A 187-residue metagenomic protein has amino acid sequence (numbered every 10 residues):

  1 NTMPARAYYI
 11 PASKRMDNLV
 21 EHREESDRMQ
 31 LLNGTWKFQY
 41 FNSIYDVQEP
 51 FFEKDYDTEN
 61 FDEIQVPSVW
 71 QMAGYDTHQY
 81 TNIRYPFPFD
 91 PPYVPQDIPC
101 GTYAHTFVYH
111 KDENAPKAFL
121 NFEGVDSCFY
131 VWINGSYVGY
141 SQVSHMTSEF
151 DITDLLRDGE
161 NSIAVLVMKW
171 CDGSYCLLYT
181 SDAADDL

Functional and structural regions predicted by a protein language model:
N1-Q30: N-terminal pre-domain segments of enzymes
P11, H22-R23, K37-F41, V69-A73 (+2 more regions): Accessory beta-strand-rich segments of carbohydrate-active enzymes
M29-F38: Mature N-terminal segment immediately following signal peptide/propeptide cleavage in secreted/periplasmic
N33, T58, Y103-A104: Hydrophobic residues on conserved beta-strands that form the core of alpha/beta folds
F38-Q39, P50-H78: Predominantly extracellular/luminal regions of secreted and cell-surface proteins, especially disulfide-bonded
D46-Q48: Beta-strand acidic-aromatic groove motif in beta-rich domains, primarily in extracellular
D182-L187: A short, hydrophobic C-terminal helix/tail in secreted or cell-surface proteins
